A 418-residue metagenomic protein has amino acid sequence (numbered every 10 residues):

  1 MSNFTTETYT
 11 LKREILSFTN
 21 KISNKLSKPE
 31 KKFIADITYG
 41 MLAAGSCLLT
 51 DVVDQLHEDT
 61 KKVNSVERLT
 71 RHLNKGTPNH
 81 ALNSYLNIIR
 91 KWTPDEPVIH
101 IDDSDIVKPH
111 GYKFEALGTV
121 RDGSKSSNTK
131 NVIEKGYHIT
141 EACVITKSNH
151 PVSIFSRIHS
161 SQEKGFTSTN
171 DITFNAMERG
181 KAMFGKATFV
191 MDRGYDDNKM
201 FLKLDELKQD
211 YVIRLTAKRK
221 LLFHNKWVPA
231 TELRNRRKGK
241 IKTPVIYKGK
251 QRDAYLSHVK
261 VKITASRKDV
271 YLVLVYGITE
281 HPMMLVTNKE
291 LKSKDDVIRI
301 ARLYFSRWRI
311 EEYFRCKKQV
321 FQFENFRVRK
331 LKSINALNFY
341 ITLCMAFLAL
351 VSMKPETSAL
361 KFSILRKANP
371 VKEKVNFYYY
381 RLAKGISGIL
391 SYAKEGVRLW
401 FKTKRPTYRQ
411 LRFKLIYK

Functional and structural regions predicted by a protein language model:
M1-A43, Q55, Y112, I145-K418: Single, function-defining residue in the core of a domain
S27, M41-A44, D59-K61, I88-K91 (+1 more regions): Short secondary-structure boundary/capping segments within folded domains
L42, D59, K75, N128-V132 (+1 more regions): Short gly/ser-rich anion-binding loops that grip negatively charged ligand groups
V52: Short alpha-helical "recognition helix" segments of helix-turn-helix
Q55-R68: Short, basic interhelical loop/turn and adjoining N-cap of the next helix at nucleic-acid- or acidic-partner-contacting
S65-N74, S161-Q162, F184-K186: Short, basic, glycine/proline-bearing loop/turn elements
V66-K147, Y255-K260: Active-site-proximal, Lys/Arg-enriched surface segment that forms a nucleic-acid-binding/basic interface patch
